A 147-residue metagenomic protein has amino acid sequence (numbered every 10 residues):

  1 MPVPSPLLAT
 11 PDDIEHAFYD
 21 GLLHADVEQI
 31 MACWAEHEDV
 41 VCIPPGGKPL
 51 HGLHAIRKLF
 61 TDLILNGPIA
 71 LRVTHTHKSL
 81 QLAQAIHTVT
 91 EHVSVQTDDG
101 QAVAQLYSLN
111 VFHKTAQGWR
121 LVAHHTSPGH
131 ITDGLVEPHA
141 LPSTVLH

Functional and structural regions predicted by a protein language model:
P2-A32, V40-H147: A beta-strand edge to alpha-helix "cap/lid" segment located at domain peripheries
A35: Short conserved AdoMet
